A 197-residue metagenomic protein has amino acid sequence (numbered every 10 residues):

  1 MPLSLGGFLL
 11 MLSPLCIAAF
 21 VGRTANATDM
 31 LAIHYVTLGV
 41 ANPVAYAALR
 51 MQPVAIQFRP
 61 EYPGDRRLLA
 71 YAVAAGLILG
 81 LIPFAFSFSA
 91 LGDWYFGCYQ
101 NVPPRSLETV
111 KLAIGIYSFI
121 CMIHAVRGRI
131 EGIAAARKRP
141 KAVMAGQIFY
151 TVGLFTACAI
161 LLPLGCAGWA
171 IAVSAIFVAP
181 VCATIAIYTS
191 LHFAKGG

Functional and structural regions predicted by a protein language model:
M1-C16, P43, M51, I114 (+2 more regions): Hydrophobic faces of transmembrane alpha-helices in multi-pass small-molecule transporters and flippases across diverse
L5, T37-V40, A74-I78, F119 (+3 more regions): Hydrophobic residues within alpha-helical transmembrane segments of multi-pass solute transporters/permease subunits
L9-V21, A55, Y95: Hydrophobic/aromatic end-of-helix segments at the C-terminal termini of transmembrane alpha-helices
A18-N42, G64, P104-K111, S174: Interfacial/gating helices of multi-pass transporter permease domains
D29, F88, G92-D93, N101 (+4 more regions): Membrane-interface helix-loop junctions in multi-pass transport and translocation proteins
I33-P83, R127-A135, A142: Small-residue-rich hydrophobic transmembrane alpha-helices
G39-V44, P103-I130: Alpha-helical transmembrane segments of multi-pass membrane proteins
Y62, A136-R137, P163-C166: Helix-loop interface residues and adjacent transmembrane-helix termini in multi-pass membrane transporters, primarily
